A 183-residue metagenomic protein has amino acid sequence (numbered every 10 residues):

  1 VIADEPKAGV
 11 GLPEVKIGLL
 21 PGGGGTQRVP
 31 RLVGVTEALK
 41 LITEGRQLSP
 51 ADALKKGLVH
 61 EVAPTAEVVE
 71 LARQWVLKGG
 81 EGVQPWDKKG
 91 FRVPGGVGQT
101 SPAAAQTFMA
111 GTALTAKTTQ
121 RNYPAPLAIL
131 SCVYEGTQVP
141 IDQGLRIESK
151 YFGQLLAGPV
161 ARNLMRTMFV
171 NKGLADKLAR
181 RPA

Functional and structural regions predicted by a protein language model:
I2, T36-Y151, F169-V170, L174-P182: Amphipathic alpha-helical segments at domain termini/boundaries
A3-I42, K56, A72-W75: CoA-thioester-processing core
L12-V15, L32, T100-A104, T167: N-terminal start-of-chain detector that recognizes signal peptides and the immediate post-cleavage beginning
K16, R28-R31, R46, R92 (+3 more regions): Basic side chains
G25-R28, L32, V160-A183: An acidic, glycine-rich surface segment that forms the CoA-thioester-binding/catalytic face of crotonase-fold enzymes
E148-L155, V160: Long, low-complexity segments enriched in small/aliphatic residues
